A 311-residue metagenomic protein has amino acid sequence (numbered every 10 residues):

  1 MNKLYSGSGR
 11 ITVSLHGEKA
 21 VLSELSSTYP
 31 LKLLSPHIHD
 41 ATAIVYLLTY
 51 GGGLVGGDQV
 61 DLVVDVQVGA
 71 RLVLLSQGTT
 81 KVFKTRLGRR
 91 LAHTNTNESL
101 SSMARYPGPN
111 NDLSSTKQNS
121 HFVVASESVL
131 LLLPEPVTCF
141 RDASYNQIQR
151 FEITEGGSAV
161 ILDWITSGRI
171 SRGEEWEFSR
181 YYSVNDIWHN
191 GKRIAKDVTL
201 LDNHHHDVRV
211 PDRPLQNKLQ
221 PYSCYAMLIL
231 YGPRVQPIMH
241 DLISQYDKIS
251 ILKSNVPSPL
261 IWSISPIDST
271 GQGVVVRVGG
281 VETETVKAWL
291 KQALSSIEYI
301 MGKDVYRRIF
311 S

Functional and structural regions predicted by a protein language model:
M1-P136, R141: N-terminal, charged/glycine-rich beta-strand/loop interface patches
Y5, D58, T116, A143 (+3 more regions): A short, structural micro-pattern
A70, S128, A143, G157-A159 (+1 more regions): Small-residue (G/S/T/A) turn/hinge positions that recur once per unit in extracellular repeat modules
L74-L75, A159-D163: Short, hydrophobic/aromatic beta-strand segments
T85, D163-S311: A structural signal for small-residue-enriched, beta-sheet-centric alpha/beta enzyme cores and oligomeric scaffold folds
